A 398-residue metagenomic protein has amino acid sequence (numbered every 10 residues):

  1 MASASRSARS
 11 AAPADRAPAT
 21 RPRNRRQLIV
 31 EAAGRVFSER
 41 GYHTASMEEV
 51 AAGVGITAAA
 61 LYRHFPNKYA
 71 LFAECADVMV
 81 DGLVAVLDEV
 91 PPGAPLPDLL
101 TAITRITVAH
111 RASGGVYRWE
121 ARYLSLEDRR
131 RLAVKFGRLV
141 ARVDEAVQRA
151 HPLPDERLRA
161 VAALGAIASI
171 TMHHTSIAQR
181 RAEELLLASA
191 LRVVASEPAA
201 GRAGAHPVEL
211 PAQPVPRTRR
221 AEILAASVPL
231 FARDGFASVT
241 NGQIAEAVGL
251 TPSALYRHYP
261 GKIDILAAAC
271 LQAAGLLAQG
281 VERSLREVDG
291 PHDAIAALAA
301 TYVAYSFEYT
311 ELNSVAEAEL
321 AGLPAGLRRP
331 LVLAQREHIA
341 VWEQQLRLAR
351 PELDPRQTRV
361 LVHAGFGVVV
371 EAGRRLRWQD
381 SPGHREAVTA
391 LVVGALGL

Functional and structural regions predicted by a protein language model:
M1-A12, G137-P152, H173-A237, W378-L398: C-terminal peripheral helix-coil segments that are non-catalytic and often amphipathic
R25-A33, V50, C75-M79, L83 (+3 more regions): Generic hydrophobic, amphipathic alpha-helix propensity
L28, A32, V36-A70, D234-D264 (+1 more regions): Helix-turn-helix
A76-M79, L100-L126, L139, V147-R202: Hydrophobic, ordered structural segments
L87-S113, R283-T310: Hydrophobic alpha-helical connector segments
T104-R130, L164, S306-G326, F366-G367: Amphipathic alpha-helical segments used for helix-helix packing
L126-H151, R157-L158, L185, G326-R350 (+1 more regions): Amphipathic alpha-helical packing segments from all-alpha helical-bundle domains
E209-L277, F366, V370-G373: Conserved small-residue-rich
